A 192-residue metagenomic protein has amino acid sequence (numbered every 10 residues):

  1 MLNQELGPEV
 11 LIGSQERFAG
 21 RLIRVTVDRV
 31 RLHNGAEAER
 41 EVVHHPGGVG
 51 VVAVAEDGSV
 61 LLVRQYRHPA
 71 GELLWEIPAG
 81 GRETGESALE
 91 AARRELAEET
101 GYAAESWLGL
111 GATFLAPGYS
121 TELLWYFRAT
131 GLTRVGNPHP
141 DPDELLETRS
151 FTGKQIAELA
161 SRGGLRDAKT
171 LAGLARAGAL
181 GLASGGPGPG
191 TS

Functional and structural regions predicted by a protein language model:
L2, L6-P8, H45, G50-R94 (+2 more regions): Conserved Nudix-box catalytic region and its N-terminal flanking loop in Nudix hydrolases and closely related
E9, G13-G50, E56: Acidic, metal-coordinating catalytic segment for phosphate/diphosphate chemistry, firing primarily on the Nudix
E16-G20, L32, H68, T113-L124: Acidic pyrophosphate-coordinating catalytic loop
R24-D28, L73, L123-W125, E147: Short beta-strand micro-motifs in enzyme catalytic cores
N34-G35, A55-D57, Y66, A129-R134 (+2 more regions): Short loop segments at secondary-structure junctions
A38, G47-G50, G81-A168, G188: Unchanged
S59, A177-T191: Short helix-capping/linker segments at secondary-structure and domain boundaries
